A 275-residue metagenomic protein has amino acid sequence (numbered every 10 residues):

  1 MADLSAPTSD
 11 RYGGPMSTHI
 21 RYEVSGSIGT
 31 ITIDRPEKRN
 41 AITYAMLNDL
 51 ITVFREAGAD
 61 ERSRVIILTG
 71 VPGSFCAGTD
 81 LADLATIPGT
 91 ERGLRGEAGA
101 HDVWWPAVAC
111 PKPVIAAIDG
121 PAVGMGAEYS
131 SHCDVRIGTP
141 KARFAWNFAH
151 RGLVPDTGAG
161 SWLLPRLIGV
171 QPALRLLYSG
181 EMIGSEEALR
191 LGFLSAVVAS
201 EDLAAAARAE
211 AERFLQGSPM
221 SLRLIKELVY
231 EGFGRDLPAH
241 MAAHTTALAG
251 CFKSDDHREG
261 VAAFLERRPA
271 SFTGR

Functional and structural regions predicted by a protein language model:
L4, S9-V71, W105: Conserved CoA-thioester-binding segment of acyl-CoA-metabolizing enzymes
R11-S17, A262-R275: Terminal low-complexity tails and localization/encapsulation signals of metabolic enzymes
P36, I137-A142, L194-A242, A249-G250 (+2 more regions): C-terminal long alpha-helix characteristic of the crotonase
R62, G70-P106, A122, H150-L153 (+1 more regions): Glycine- (often His-adjacent) and acidic-residue-rich active-site loop that binds/positions the CoA thioester
V103-A109, A117, V123-L177, A206-E210: CoA-thioester-processing core
V135, R175, S179-E181, E187 (+2 more regions): Well-ordered beta-strand positions
